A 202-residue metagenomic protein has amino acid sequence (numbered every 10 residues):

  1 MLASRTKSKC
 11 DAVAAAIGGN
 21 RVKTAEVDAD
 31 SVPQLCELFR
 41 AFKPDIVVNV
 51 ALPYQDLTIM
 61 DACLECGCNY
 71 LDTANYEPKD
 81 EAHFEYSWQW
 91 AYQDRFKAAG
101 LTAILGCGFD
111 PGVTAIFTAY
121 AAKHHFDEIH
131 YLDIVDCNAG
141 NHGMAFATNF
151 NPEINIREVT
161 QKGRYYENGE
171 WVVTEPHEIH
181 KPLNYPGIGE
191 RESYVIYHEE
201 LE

Functional and structural regions predicted by a protein language model:
M1-L2, D72: Short beta-strand "acidic-cap" motif of Rossmann-like dinucleotide-binding folds
A3-K7, D28-A29: N-terminal Rossmann-fold cofactor-binding loop
V13-V22: Short, conserved SAM-binding/catalytic segment of Class I S-adenosyl-L-methionine-dependent methyltransferases
E26-P44, N49-A51, Q55: Conserved Rossmann-fold cofactor-binding substructure of NAD(P)-dependent oxidoreductases
L52-P53, A62-E85: ADP-ribose/adenylate-binding Rossmann-like module
A74-T102: Rossmann-fold NAD(P)-binding glycine/threonine-rich loop
Q93-A139: Adenosine-phosphate binding glycine-rich loop
K123-E202: Active-site-lining helix/loop region of Rossmann-like oxidoreductase modules
